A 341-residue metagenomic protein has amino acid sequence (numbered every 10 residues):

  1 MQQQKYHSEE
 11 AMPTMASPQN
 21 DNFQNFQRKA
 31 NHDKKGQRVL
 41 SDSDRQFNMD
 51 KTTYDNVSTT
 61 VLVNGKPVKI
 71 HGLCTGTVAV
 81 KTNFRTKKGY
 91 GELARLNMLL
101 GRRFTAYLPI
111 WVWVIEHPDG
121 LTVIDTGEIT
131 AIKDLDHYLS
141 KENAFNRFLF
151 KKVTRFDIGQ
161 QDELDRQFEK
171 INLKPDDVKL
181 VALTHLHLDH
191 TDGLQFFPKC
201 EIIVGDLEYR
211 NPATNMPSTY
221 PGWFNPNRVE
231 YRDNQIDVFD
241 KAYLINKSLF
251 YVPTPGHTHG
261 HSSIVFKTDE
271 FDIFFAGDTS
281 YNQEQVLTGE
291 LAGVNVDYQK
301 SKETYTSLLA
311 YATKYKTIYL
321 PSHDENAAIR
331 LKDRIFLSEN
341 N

Functional and structural regions predicted by a protein language model:
M1-H7, M15-E163, F271-G277, T313: Metallo-beta-lactamase
F47-T53, V57-S58, T154-L173, D177 (+3 more regions): Metallo-beta-lactamase
V57-V68, K87-Y90, I203-V204, Y209 (+3 more regions): C-terminal/domain-terminus segments
T122-I124, A182, T254, I273-F275 (+1 more regions): Residue-level marker for buried hydrophobic side chains located in beta-strands that build the well-ordered beta-sheet
T126-I129, L186, L207, H257-T258 (+2 more regions): Active-site metal-binding loops of divalent metal-dependent hydrolases
T130, L135, A144-L164, E270-N341: Cap/insert and terminal regions of metallo-dependent hydrolase folds
V178-D189: Metallo-beta-lactamase
D192-P198, R330-D333: Metal-dependent catalytic neighborhoods of phosphoester/phosphodiester hydrolases
